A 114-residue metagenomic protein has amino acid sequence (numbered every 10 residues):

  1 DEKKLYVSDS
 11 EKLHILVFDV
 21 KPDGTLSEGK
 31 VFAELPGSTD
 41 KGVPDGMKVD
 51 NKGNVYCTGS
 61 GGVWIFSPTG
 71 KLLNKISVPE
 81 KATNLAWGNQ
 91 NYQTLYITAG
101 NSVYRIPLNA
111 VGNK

Functional and structural regions predicted by a protein language model:
D1-K4, L35-S60, P79-Q93, G100: Beta-rich, blade/repeat-based domains predominating in secreted/periplasmic proteins but also intracellular
Y6-S10, I15-F18, F32-A33, C57-T58: Short, conserved beta-strand edge motifs with alternating hydrophobic and charged residues
S10, V20, S60, G100 (+1 more regions): Short loop/turn segments immediately following the C-termini of beta-strands
K12, P22, T69-K71, A110: Short coil turn/linker residues within repeat-based beta-strand modules
L13-L16, V63-W64, V103-R105: Structural signal for beta-propeller blades
V17-T25, I106-K114: Short loop/turn segments immediately following beta-strands, especially the blade-tip and inter-blade linker loops
D19-D50, P68: A beta-strand-loop signature enriched in Asp, Gly, Thr, and Trp that corresponds to the sialidase/neuraminidase Asp-box
L26-E34, N74-V78, K114: Beta-propeller fold detector
